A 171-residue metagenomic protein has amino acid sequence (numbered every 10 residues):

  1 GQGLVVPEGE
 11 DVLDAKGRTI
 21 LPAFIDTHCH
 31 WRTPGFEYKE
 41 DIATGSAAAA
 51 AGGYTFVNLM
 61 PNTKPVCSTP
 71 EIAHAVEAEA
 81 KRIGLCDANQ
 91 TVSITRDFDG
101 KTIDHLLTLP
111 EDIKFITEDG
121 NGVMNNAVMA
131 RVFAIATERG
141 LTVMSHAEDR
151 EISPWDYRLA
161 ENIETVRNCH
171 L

Functional and structural regions predicted by a protein language model:
G1-L21: Histidine-rich, glycine-flanked metal-binding segment
A15-I83: Metal-associated gating/positioning segment near the N- to mid-region
T27-E40, T63, N89-K101, R167-L171: Active-site mouth loops of central-metabolism enzymes
T44-C67, I83-R96, P110-M124, G140-M144 (+1 more regions): Divalent metal-dependent hydrolysis catalytic cores, especially in the metallo-beta-lactamase
G52-Y54, A75-D87, D149-L171: Active-site gating loops and adjacent loop-to-helix segments of metal-dependent hydrolytic enzymes
V66-V76, G122-I135: Active-site-adjacent beta->alpha loops and helix N-cap segments on the catalytic face of soluble alpha/beta enzymes
T69-A73, F98-L107, S153-L159: Distinct, well-ordered alpha-helical segments
N121, M129-E164: Functional cores that coordinate and move charged inorganic groups
